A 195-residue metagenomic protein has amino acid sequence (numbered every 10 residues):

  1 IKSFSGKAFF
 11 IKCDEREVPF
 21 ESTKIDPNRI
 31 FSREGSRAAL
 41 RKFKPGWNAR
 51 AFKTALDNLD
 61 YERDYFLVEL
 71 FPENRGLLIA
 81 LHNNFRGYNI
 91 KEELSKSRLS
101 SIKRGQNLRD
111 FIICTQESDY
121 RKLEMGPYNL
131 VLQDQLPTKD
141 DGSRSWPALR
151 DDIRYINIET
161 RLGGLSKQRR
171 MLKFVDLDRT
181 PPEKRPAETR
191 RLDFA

Functional and structural regions predicted by a protein language model:
I1-A195: Structured catalytic-domain cores with a bias toward divalent-metal coordination
